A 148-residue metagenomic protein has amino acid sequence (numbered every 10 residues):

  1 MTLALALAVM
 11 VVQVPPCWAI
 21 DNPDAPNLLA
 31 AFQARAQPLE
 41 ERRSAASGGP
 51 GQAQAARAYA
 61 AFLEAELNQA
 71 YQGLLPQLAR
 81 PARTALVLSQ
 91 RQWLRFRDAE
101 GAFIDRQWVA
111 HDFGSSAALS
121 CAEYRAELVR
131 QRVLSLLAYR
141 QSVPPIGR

Functional and structural regions predicted by a protein language model:
M1-T2, G49: Generic alpha-helix initiation/capping and coil-helix boundary signal
T2-Q13: Bacterial N-terminal signal peptides
P15-R148: N-terminal alpha-helical modules
